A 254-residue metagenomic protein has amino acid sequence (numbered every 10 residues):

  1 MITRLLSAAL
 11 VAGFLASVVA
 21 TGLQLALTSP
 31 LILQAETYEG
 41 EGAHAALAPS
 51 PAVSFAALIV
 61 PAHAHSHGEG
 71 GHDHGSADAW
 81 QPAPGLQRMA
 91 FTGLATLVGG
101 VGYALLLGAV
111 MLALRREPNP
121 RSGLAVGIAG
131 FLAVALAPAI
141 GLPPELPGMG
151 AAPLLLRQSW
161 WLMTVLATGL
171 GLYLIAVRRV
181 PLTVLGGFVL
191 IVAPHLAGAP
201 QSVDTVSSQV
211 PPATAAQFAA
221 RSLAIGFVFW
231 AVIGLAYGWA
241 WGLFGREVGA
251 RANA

Functional and structural regions predicted by a protein language model:
M1-A254: Juxtamembrane/disordered regions of integral membrane proteins
